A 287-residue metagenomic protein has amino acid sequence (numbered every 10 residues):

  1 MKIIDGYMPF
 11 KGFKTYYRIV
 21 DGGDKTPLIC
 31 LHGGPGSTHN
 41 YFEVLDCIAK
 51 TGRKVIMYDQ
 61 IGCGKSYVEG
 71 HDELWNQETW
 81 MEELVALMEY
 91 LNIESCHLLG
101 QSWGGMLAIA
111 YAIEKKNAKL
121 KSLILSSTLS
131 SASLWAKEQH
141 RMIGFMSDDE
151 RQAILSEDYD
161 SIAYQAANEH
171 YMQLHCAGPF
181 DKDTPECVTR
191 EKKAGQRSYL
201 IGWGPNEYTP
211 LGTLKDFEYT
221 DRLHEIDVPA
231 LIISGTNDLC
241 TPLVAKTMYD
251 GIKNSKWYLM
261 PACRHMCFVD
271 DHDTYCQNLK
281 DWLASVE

Functional and structural regions predicted by a protein language model:
M1-K14: N-terminal cap/lid segment of alpha/beta-hydrolase-fold proteins
F13-E69: Conserved HGGG/HGGXW glycine-rich cap/lid loop of the alpha/beta-hydrolase fold
I56-W103: Active-site loop/oxyanion-hole signature of alpha/beta-hydrolase fold enzymes
G105-N117, L123: Short glycine-enriched nucleophile-adjacent loop and the immediately C-terminal alpha-helix near the catalytic center
K121-D160: Flexible "cap/lid" loop of the alpha/beta hydrolase fold
L155-V228: Alpha/beta-hydrolase
T213, T220-C263: Conserved loop-alpha-helix segment in the C-terminal half of the alpha/beta-hydrolase fold that carries the catalytic
S255-E287: Catalytic active-site module of serine/aspartate enzymes centered on a nucleophile-bearing elbow/loop
